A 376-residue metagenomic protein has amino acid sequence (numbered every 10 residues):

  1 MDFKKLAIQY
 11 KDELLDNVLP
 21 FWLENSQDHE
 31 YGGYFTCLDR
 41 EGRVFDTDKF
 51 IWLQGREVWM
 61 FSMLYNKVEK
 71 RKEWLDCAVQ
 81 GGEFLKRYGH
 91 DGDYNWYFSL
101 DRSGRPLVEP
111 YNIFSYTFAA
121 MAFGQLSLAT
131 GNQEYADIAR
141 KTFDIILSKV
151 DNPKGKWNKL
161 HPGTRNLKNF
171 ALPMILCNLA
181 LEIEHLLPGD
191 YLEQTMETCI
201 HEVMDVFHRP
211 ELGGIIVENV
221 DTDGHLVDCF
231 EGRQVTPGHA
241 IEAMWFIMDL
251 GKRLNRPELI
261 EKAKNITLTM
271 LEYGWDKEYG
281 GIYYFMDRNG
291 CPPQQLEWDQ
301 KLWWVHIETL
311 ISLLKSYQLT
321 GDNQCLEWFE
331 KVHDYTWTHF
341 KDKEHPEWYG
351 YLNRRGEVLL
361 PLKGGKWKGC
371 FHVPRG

Functional and structural regions predicted by a protein language model:
M1-G376: Glycan-recognition and catalytic cores of secretory/periplasmic carbohydrate-active enzymes
